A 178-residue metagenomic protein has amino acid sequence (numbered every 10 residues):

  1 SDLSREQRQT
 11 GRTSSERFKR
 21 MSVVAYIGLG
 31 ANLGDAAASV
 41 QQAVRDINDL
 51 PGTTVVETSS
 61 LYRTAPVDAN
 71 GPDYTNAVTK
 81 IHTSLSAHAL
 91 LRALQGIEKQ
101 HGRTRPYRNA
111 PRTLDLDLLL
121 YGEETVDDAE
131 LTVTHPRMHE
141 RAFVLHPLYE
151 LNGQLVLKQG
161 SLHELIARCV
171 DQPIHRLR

Functional and structural regions predicted by a protein language model:
Q7-R8, R17-R20: Cationic, low-complexity basic patches in intrinsically disordered or flexible, solvent-exposed regions
S22-Y26: Extreme N-terminal starter segment of soluble prokaryotic enzymes
N32, T58, P147: Residue-level signal for inorganic ion chemistry
D35-A37: Short N-terminal binding/cap micro-motifs at the start of the first secondary-structure element
Q42-S86: Short, surface-exposed acidic-centric catalytic microdomains
T64-T75, L85-L91, G96-R178: Flexible, gly/pro- and Lys/Arg-enriched active-site loops
